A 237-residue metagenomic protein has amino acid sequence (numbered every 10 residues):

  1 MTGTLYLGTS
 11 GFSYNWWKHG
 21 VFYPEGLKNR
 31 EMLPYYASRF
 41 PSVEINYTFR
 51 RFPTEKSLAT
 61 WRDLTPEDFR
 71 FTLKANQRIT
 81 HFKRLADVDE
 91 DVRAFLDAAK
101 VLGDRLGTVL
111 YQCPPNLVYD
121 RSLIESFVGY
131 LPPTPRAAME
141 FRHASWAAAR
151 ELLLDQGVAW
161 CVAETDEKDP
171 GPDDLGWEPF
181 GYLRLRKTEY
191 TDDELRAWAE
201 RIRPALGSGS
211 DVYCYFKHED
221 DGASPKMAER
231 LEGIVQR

Functional and structural regions predicted by a protein language model:
M1-R237: Residues lining hydrophobic/aromatic ligand-binding pockets adjacent to catalytic sites
